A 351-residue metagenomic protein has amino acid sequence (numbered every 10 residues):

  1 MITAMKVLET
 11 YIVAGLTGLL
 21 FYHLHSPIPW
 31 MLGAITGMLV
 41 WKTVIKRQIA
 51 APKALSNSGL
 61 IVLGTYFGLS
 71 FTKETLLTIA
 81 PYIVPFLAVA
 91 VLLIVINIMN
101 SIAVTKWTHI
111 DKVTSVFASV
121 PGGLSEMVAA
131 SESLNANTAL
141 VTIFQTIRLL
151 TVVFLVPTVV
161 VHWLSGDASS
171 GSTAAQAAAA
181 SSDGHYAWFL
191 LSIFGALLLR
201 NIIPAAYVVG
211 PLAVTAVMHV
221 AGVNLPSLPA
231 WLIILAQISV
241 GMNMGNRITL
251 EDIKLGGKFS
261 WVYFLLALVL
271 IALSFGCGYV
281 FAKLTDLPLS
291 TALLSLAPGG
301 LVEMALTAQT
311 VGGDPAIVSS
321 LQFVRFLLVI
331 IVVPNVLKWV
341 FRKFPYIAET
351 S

Functional and structural regions predicted by a protein language model:
M1-A54, V62-T75, A180-D252, A272-Y279: Structural signature of multi-pass alpha-helical membrane transport proteins
M1-I12, T114-V116, N137-L140, S165-D183 (+1 more regions): Intrinsically disordered, low-complexity non-transmembrane regions of multi-pass membrane transporters
R47-I49, L69-Y82, I98-V113, Y279-L284: Transmembrane alpha-helix boundary signature
A51-L63, I83-A88, H109-V120, T142-Q145 (+3 more regions): Cytoplasmic-side transmembrane-helix entry/capping segments in multi-pass membrane proteins
T72-P81, H162-A180, A221-A230, E251-L255 (+2 more regions): Membrane-interface helix termini and inter-helical loops of multi-pass transporters
M99-I110, T151-G171, N201-I202, Y279-L284 (+1 more regions): Juxtamembrane and boundary regions of transmembrane helices in multi-pass small-molecule transporters and channels
W107-I147, L289-Q322: Alpha-helical membrane segments and immediately flanking helix-loop junctions that form or couple to the substrate/ion
G123-M127, T142-L164, L273, L301-V302 (+1 more regions): Membrane-embedded alpha-helical segments of transport systems, primarily multispan ion/solute transporters
